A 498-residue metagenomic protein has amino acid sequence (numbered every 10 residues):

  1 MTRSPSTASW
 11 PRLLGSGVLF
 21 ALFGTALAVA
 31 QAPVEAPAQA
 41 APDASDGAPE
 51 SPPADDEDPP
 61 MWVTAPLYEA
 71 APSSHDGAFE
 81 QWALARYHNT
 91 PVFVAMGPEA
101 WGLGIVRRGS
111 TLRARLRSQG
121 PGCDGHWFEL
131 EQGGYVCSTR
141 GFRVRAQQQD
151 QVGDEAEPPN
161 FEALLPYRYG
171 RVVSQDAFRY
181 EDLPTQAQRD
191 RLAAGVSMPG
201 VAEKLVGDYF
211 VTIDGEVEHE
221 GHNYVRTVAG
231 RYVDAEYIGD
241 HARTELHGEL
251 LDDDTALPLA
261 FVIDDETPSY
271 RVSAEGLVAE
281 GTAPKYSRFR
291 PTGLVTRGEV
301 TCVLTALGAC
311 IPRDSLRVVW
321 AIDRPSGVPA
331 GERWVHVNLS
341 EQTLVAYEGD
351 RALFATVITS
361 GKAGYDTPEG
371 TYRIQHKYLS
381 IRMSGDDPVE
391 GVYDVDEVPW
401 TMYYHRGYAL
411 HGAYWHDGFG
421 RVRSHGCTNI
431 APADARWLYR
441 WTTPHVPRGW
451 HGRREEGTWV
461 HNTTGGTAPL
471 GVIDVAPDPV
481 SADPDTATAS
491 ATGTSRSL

Functional and structural regions predicted by a protein language model:
M1-W10: N-terminal secretory signal peptides that target proteins for export/translocation
L14-A26: Bacterial N-terminal signal peptides
A26-A41: Signal peptide processing junction and immediate N-terminal pro/mature segment of secreted/exported proteins
A32, V328-A330, F354-V357, K362-T371 (+1 more regions): Exported/periplasmic cell-wall-interacting domains
D46-A83, H126-A177, D182-A187, V225-D264 (+2 more regions): Boundary regions of SH3-family modules and the immediately adjacent low-complexity/disordered segments in eukaryotic
P59-P121, E203, Y209-F210: An N-terminus-focused feature that recognizes amino-terminal "leader" regions
L103-A146, G200-G239, G281-R317: SH3/SH3-like beta-barrel superfamily modules
V278-T282, F289-E369: Cell wall/extracellular polymer interaction/catalysis modules
